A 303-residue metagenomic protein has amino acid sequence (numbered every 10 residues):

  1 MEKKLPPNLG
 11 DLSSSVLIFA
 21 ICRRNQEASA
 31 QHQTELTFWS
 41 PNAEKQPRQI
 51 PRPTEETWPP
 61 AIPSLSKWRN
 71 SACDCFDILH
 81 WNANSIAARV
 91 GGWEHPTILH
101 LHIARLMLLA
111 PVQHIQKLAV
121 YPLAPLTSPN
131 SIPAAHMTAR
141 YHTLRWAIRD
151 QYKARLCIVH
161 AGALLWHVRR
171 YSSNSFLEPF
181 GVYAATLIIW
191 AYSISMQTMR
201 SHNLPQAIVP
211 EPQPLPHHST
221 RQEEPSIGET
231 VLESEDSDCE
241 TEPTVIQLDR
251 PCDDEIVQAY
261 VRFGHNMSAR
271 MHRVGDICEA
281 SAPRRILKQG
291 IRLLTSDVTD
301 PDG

Functional and structural regions predicted by a protein language model:
M1-S13: A recognition module on extended beta-rich or small alphabeta surfaces enriched in W/G with H and D/E
G10, R140, D150-Q151, I277 (+1 more regions): Helix N-terminus capping/helix-initiation residues
S15-R262, N266: Long, amphipathic alpha-helical regulatory blocks in the mid-to-C-terminal portion of eukaryotic proteins
I246, R250-P251, E255-G303: Intrinsically disordered, low-complexity regulatory regions with latent secondary structure
